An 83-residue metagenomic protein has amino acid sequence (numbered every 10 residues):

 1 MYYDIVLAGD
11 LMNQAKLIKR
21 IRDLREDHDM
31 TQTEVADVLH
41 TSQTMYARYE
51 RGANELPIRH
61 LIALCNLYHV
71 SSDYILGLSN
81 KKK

Functional and structural regions predicted by a protein language model:
Y2-D27: A short, Lys/Arg-rich alpha-helix, primarily the initiator
K19-V38, A63: Short basic helix-loop element that most often maps to the first helix and adjoining turn of HTH DNA-binding modules
I21, V35-A36, Y46-Y49, I75: Conserved hydrophobic/aromatic packing and binding residues within compact polymer-binding modules
L39-E55: Recognition helix of helix-turn-helix/homeodomain-like DNA-binding domains that insert into the DNA major groove
H40, R59-Y74: DNA major-groove recognition helix of helix-turn-helix/homeodomain DNA-binding modules
E50, Y68, S79: DNA major-groove recognition helix of helix-turn-helix
A53-A63, K82: Short, basic-rich loop-to-helix N-cap that marks the start of a DNA-contacting helix
Y74-K83: Short amphipathic recognition helices of helix-turn-helix/homeodomain-type DNA-binding modules
